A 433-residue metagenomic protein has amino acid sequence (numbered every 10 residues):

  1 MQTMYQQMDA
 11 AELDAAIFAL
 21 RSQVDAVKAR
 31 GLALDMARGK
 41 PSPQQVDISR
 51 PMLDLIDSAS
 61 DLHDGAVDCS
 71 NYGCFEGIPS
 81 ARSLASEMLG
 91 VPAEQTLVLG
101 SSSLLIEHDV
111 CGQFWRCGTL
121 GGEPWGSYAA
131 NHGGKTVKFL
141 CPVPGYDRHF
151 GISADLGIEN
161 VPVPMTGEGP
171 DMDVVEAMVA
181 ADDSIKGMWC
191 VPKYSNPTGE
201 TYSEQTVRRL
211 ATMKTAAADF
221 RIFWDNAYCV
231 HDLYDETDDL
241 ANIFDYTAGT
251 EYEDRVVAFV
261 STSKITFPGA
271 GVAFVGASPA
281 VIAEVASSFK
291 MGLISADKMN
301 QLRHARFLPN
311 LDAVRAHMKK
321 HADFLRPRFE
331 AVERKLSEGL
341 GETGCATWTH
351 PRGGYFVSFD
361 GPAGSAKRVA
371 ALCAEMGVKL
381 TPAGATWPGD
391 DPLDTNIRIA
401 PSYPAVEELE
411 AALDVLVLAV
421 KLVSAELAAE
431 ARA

Functional and structural regions predicted by a protein language model:
Q2-S80, L84-E87, E375-V378: N-terminal "arm"/small-domain region of PLP-dependent enzymes with the aminotransferase-like
G39-P43, S103-L105, G145-D147, E168 (+9 more regions): Short, solvent-exposed loop/turn segments at secondary-structure junctions
D61, V67-A218, C229-E251, V417 (+1 more regions): Conserved core of the PLP fold type I
D245-R326: Conserved core segment of the aminotransferase class I/II
K319-E333, C345-D360: Conserved glycine-rich beta-strand-loop-beta hairpin in the small C-terminal domain of fold type I
S358-G364, L380-K421: Conserved PLP-binding active-site segment of the aspartate aminotransferase-like
V369-E375, L413-V417: Short amphipathic alpha-helices in soluble, non-transmembrane regions that often serve as interface/regulatory elements
